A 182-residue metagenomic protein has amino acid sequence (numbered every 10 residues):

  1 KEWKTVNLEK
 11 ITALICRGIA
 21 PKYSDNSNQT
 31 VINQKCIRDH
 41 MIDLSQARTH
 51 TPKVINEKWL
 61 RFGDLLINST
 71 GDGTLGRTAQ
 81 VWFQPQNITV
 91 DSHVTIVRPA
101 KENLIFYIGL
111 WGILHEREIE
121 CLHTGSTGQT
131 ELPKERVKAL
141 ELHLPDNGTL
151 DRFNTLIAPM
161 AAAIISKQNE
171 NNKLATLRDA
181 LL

Functional and structural regions predicted by a protein language model:
K1-I19, A139, H143-L182: Non-catalytic DNA-recognition/assembly elements of restriction-modification systems
E9-Y23, T30, K35-L65: Sequence-specific dsDNA recognition surfaces
D25-N28, G73: Short, flexible loop/turn motifs enriched in small residues
N33, I55-R117, H123-G128, P133-K134: A short beta-sheet element
R48, V94-I96, A139-E141: Short aromatic/hydrophobic contact patches that present stacked aromatics for nucleic-acid/ligand binding
H50-V54, Q84, V97-P99, N147-G148 (+1 more regions): Short, contiguous acidic/charged loop-to-helix segments that flank catalytic cores in large enzymes
T78, I105-Y107, I119-C121, T149-N154 (+1 more regions): Extended hydrophobic-aromatic, low-complexity segments
